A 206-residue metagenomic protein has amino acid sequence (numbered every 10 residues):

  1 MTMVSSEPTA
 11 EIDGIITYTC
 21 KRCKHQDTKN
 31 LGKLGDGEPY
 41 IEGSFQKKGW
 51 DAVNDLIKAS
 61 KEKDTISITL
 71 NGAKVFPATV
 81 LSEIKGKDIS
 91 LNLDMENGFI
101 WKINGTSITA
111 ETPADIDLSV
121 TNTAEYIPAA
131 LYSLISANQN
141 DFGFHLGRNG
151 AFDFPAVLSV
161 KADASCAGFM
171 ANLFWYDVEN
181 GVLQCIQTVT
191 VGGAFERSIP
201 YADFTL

Functional and structural regions predicted by a protein language model:
M1-A10, L56-A59, A124, T188: Short amphipathic beta-strand and strand-loop transition segments with alternating hydrophobic
M1-M3, G37, F45, N180-T188: Tryptophan-centered short beta-strand motifs
M1-Y40, D153, V157, S165 (+1 more regions): Extracellular modular ligand-binding repeats in secreted and cell-surface proteins
R22-K24, N97, D177-G181: Solvent-exposed strand-loop boundary residues in beta-sheet-rich modules
E38-L56: Low-complexity, acidic Ser/Thr/Pro-rich repeat tracts that form intrinsically disordered stalk/linker regions of very
D51-A59, V75-I84: Short, T/G/N/S-enriched strand-turn elements that build extracellular solenoid repeat scaffolds
S82-D153: Self-processing/autoproteolytic domain segments and adjacent N-terminal interaction modules in large, modular
A137, D141, G147-V157, D163-L206: Proteolytic cleavage junctions
